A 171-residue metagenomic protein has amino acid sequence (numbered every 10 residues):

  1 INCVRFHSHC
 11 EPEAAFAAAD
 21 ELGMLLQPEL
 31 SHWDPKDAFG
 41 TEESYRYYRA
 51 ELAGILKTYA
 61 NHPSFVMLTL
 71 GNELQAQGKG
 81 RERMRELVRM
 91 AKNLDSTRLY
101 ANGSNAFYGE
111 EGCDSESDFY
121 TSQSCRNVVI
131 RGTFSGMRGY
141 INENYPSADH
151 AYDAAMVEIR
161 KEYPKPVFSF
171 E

Functional and structural regions predicted by a protein language model:
C3-E171: Substrate-binding/catalytic cleft of secreted carbohydrate-active enzymes, primarily glycoside hydrolases
